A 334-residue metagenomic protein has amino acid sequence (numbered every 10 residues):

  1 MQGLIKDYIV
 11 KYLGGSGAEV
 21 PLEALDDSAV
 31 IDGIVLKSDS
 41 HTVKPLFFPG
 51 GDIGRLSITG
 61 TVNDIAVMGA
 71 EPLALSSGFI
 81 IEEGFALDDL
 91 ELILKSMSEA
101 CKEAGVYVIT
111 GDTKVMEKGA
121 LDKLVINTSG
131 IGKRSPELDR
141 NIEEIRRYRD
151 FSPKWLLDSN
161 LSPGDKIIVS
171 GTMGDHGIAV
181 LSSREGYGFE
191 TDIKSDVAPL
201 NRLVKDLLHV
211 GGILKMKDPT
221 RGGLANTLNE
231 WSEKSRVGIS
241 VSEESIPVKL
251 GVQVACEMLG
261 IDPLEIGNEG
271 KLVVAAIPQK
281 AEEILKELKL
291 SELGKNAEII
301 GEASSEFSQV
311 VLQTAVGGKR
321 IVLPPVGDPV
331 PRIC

Functional and structural regions predicted by a protein language model:
M1-G51, M68, S77, S96-T110 (+5 more regions): Extreme N-terminal cap/leader segments of soluble proteins
L13, S291-C334: Acidic, Ser/Thr/Pro-rich beta/coil linker or hinge segments at domain junctions
V20-A24, V30, V35-K37, S77 (+7 more regions): General beta-strand structural signal in soluble alpha/beta enzymes
I34, H41-V43, L73-A179, E302: Glycine-rich anion-binding loops of enzyme active sites
P49-L75, L92-E103, R202-H209, N226-N229: Small-aliphatic-rich amphipathic alpha-helix that forms the alpha element of a beta-alpha
E82-G84, T191-N268: Active-site-proximal betaalpha loop/short-helix elements that scaffold phosphoryl/nucleotidyl transfer chemistry
A276-E282: Helix N-cap motif at beta-to-alpha junctions
E283-L293: Short amphipathic alpha-helices in soluble, non-transmembrane regions that often serve as interface/regulatory elements
